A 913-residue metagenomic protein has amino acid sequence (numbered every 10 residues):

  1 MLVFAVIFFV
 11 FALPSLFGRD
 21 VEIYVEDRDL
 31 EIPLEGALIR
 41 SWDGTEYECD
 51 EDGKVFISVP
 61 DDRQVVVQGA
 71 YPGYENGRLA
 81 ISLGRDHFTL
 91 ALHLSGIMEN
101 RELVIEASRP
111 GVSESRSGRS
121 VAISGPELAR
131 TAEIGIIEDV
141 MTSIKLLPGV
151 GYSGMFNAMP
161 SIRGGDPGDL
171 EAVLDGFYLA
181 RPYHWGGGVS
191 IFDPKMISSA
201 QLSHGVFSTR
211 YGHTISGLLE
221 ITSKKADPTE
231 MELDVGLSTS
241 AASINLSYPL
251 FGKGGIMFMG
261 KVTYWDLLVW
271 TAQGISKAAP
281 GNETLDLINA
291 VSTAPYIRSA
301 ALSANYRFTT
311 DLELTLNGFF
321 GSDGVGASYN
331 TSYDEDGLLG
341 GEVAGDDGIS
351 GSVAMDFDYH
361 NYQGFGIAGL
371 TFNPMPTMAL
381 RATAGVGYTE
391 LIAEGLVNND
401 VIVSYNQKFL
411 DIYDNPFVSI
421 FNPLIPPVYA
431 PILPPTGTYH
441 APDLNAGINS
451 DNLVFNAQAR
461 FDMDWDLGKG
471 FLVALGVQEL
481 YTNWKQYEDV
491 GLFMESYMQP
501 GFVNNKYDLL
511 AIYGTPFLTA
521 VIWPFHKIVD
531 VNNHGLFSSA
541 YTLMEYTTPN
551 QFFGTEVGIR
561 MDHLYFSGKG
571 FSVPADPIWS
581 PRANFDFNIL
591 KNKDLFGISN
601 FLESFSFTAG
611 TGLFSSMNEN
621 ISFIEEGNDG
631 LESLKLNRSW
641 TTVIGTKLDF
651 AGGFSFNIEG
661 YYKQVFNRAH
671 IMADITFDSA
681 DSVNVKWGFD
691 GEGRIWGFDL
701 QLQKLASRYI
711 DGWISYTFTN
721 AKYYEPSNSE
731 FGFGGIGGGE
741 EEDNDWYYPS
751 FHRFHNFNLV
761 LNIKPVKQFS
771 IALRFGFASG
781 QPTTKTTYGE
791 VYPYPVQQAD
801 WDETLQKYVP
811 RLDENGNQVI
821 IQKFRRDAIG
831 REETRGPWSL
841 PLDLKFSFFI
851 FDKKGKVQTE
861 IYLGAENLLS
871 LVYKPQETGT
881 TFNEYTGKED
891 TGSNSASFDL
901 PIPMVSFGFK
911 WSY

Functional and structural regions predicted by a protein language model:
W42, Q64, Q68-A80, P110: A short, solvent-exposed loop/turn motif at the edges and junctions of modular extracellular/periplasmic domains
G44-V55: Short, acidic Ser/Thr/Gly-rich low-complexity loop/linker segments typical of extracellular and cell-surface proteins
E75, S82, H87-F88, V104-G111 (+5 more regions): Periplasmic N-terminal accessory/gating domains of Gram-negative outer-membrane beta-barrel systems
S240-Y264, K277-N330, D358-A382, V386 (+2 more regions): Transmembrane beta-barrel wall of Gram-negative outer-membrane proteins
R307-S322, F357-G570, N657, Y709 (+1 more regions): Face-selective signature of the C-terminal outer-membrane beta-barrel domain
T547-F553, Y662-Q664, V685-Y788: Gram-negative outer-membrane beta-barrel transporters
F587-T642, Y662-K686, R774-Y788, Y873-Q876: Surface-exposed extracellular loop regions of Gram-negative outer-membrane beta-barrel proteins, predominantly
Q768, G776-L805, V809-I820, P841 (+1 more regions): C-terminal beta-signal and adjacent terminal beta-strands/loops of Gram-negative outer-membrane beta-barrel proteins
